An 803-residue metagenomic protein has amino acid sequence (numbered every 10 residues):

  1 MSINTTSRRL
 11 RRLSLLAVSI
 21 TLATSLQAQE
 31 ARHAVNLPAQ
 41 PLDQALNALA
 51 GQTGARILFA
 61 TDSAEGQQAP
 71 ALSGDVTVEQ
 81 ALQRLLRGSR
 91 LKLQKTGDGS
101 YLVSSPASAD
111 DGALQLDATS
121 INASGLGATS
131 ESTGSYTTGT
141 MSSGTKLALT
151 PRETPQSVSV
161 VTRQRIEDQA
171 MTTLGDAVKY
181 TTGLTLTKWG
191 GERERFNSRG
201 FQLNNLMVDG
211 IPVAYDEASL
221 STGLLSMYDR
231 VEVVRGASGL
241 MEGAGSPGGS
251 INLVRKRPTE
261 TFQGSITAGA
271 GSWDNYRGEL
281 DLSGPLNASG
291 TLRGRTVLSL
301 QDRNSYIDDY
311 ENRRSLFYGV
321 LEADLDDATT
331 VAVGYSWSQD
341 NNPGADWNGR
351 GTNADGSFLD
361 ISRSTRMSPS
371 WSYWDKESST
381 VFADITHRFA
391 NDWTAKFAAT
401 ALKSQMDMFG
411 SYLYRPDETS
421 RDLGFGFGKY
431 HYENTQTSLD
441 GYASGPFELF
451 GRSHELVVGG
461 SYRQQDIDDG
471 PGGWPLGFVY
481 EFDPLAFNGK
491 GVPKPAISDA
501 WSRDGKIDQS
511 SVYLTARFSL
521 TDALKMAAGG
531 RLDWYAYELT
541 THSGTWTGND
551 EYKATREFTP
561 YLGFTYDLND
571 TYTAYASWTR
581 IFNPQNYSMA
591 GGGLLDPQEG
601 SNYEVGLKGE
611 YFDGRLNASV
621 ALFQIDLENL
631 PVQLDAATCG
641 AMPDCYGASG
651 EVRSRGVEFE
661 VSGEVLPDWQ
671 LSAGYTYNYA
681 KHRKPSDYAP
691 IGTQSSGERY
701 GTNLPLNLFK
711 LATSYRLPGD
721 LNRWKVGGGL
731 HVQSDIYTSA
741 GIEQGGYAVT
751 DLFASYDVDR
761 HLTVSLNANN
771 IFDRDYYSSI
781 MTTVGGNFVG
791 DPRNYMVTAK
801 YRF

Functional and structural regions predicted by a protein language model:
L186, R195, I211-R235, L253-R255 (+1 more regions): Short acidic/polar hinge/loop motifs at secondary-structure boundaries that mediate gating or recognition
S226-D229, L240-G319, L325-T329, S379 (+2 more regions): Outer-membrane beta-barrel translocator/receptor signature
Q301-S305, Y318-R388, A401-N434, L476-G505 (+2 more regions): Acidic/polar loop-and-plug regions of large Gram-negative outer-membrane beta-barrel proteins
E322-D324, N434, S453-V457, S461-Q465 (+3 more regions): Structural signature of Gram-negative outer-membrane beta-barrels, strongest in the C-terminal barrel of TonB-dependent
V381-S404, F425-T541: Face-selective signature of the C-terminal outer-membrane beta-barrel domain
D384-A390, T394-T400, S404-G410, D567 (+3 more regions): Membrane-embedded beta-barrel scaffold of Gram-negative outer-membrane proteins
A523, G647-S739, R802: Gram-negative outer-membrane beta-barrel transporters
H731-Y737, S755-F803: C-terminal beta-signal and adjacent terminal beta-strands/loops of Gram-negative outer-membrane beta-barrel proteins
